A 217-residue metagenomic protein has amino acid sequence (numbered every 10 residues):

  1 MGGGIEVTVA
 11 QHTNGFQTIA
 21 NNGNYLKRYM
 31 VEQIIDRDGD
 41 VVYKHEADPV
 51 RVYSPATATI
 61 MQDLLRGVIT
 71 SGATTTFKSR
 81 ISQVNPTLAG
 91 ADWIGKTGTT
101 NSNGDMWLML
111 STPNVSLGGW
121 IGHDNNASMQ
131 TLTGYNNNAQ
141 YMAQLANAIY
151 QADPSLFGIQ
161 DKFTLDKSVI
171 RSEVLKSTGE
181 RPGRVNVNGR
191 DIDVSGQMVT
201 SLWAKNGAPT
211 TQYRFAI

Functional and structural regions predicted by a protein language model:
M1-G3: Ligand/substrate-recognition segments at binding pockets and active sites
I5-Y213: A penicillin-recognizing enzyme superfamily signal
F215-I217: C-terminal functional modules
